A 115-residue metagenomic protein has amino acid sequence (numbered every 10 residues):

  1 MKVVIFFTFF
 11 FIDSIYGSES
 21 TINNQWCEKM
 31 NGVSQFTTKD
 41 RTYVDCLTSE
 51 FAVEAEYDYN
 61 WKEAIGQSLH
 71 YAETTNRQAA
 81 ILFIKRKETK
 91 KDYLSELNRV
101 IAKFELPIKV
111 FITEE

Functional and structural regions predicted by a protein language model:
K2, C46-T48, N76-Q78: A short alpha-helix capping/helix-coil boundary motif
V3-I12: Sec-dependent N-terminal signal peptides
I12-S49: Acidic-basic catalytic patches of nuclease active cores, encompassing PD-(D/E)XK and other metal-cofactor nuclease
N31-G32, E56-Y59: Short, flexible loop segments at the rims of nucleotide/cofactor-binding pockets, characterized by
C46-Y57, Y71: Conserved catalytic cores of phosphodiester-cleaving nucleases, focusing on short active-site segments
D58-T113: Catalytic cores of nucleic-acid endonucleases
